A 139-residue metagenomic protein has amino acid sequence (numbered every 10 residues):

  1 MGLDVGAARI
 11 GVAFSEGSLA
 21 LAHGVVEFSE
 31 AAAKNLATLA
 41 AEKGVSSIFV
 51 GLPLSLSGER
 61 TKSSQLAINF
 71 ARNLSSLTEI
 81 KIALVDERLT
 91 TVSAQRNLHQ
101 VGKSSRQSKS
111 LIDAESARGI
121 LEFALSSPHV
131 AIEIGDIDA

Functional and structural regions predicted by a protein language model:
L3, A7-A139: Phosphate- and other anionic-substrate recognition elements at nucleic-acid/protein interfaces
